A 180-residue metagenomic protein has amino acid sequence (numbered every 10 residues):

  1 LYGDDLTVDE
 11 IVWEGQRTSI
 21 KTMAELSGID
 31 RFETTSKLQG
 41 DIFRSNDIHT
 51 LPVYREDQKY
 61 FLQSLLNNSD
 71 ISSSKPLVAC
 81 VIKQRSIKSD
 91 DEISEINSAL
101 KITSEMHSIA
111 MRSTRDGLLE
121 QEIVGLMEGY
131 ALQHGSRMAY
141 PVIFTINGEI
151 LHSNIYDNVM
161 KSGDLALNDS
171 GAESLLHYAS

Functional and structural regions predicted by a protein language model:
L1-E105: A composition/biophysics-driven feature that prefers long, compositionally simple stretches
Q16-T18, L65, S113, K161-G163 (+1 more regions): General N-terminal targeting signals
L51, H107-M111, V142-F144: Short beta-strands and strand-loop turn motifs
K75-C80, L118-S180: Short catalytic-site patches enriched in acidic/histidine residues that coordinate or position cofactors/metals
D91-R112, L118-H134: Active-site pocket-lining segments that scaffold enzyme catalytic pockets across diverse folds
